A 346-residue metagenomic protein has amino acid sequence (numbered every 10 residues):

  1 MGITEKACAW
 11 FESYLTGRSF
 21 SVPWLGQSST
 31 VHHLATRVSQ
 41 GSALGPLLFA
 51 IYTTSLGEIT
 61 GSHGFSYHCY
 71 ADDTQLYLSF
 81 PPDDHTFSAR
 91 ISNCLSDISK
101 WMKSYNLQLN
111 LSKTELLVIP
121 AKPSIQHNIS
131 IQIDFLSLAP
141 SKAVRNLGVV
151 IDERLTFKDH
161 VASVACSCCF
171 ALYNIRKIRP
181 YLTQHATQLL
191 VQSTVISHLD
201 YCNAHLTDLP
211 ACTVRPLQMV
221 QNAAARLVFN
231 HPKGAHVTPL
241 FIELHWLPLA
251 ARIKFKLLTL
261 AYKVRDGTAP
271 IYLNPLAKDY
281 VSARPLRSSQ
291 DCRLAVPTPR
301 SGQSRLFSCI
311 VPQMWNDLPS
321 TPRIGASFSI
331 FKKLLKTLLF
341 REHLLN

Functional and structural regions predicted by a protein language model:
M1-N346: Hydrophobic/basic alpha-helical segments
